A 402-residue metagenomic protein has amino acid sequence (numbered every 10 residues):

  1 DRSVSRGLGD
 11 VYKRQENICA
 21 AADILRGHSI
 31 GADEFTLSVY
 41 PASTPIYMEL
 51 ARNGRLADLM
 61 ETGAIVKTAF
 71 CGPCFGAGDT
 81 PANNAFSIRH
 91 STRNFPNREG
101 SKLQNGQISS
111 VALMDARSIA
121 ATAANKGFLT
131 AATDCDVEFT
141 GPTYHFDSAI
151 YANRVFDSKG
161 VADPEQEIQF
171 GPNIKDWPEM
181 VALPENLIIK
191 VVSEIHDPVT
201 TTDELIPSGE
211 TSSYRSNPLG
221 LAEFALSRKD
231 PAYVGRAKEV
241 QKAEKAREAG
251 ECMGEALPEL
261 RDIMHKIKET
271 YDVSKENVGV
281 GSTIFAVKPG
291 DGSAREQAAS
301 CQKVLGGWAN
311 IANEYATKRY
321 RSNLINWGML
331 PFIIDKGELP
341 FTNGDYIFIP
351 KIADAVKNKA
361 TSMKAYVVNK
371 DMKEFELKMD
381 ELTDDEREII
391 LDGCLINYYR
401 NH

Functional and structural regions predicted by a protein language model:
D1-G9, K13-H402: Fe-S-dependent hydro-lyases/dehydratases of central metabolism
